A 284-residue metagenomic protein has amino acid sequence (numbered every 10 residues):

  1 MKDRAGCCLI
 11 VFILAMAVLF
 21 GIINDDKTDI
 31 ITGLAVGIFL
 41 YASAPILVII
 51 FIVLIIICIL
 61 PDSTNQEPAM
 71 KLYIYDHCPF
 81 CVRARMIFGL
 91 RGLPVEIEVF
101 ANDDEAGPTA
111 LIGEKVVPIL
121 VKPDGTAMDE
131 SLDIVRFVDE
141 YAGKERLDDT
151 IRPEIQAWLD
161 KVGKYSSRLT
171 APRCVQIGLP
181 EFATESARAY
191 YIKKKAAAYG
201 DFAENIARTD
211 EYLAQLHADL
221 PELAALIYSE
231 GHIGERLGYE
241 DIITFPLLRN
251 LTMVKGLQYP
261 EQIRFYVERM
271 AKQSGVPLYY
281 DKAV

Functional and structural regions predicted by a protein language model:
M1-L14: Juxtamembrane interface helix immediately N-terminal to a transmembrane segment
A15-G21: Aromatic-anchored segments of alpha-helical transmembrane domains
D25-Y41: Interfacial non-cytosolic loop connecting adjacent transmembrane helices
I38-Y41, K161-V162, F265-D281: Short, mixed-charge aromatic SLiMs
L47-T64: Membrane-helix interfacial anchor on the cytosolic side
E67-Y190: GST-like domain detector, emphasizing the conserved glutathione-binding G-site in the N-terminal thioredoxin-like
V135, D139, Q156-L159, H217-L220 (+3 more regions): Non-transmembrane alpha-helical segments in soluble domains of secreted/periplasmic/extracellular proteins
K164-E268: GST-like fold's C-terminal all-alpha helical module
